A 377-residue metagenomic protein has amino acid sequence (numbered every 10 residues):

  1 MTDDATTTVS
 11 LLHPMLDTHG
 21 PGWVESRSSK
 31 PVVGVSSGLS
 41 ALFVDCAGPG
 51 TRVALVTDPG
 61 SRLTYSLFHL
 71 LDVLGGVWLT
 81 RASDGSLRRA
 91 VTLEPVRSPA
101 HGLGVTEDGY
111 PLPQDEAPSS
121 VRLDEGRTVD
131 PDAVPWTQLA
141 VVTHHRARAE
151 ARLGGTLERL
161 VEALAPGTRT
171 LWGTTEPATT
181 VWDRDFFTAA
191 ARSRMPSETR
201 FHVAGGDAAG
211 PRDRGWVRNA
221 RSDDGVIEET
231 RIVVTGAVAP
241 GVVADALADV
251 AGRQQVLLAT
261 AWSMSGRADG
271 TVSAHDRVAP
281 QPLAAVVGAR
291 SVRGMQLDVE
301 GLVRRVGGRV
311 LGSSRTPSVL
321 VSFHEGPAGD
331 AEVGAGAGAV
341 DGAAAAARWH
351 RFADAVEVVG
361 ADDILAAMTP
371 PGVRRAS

Functional and structural regions predicted by a protein language model:
T2-T179, M264-S377: C-terminal interaction module
A149-P282, G288: Acidic, serine/threonine- and glycine-rich low-complexity intrinsically disordered segments that serve as flexible
